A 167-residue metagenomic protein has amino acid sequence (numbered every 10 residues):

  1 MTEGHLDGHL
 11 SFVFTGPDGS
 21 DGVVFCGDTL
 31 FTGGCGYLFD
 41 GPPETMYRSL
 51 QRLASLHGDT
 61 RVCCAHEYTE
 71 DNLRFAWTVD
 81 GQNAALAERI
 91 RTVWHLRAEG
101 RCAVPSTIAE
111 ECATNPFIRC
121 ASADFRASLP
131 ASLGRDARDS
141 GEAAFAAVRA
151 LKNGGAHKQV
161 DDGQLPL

Functional and structural regions predicted by a protein language model:
M1-G19, S55: Core dinuclear metal-dependent hydrolase active-site scaffold
T2, D28, M46, H66 (+1 more regions): Divalent metal-coordination and catalytic microenvironments
G4-L6, P17, V23, T29-L30 (+2 more regions): Active-site metal-binding loops of divalent metal-dependent hydrolases
S11-F12, C35, L73: Active-site-flanking alpha-helical
T15-P17, F39-G41, A76-V79: Short, glycine/charged-enriched secondary-structure capping and boundary segments
V23-V24, V62: Hydrophobic "anchor" residues on beta-strands that sit immediately upstream of conserved functional sites
G41-R48: Charged helix-capping and loop-helix junction motifs
R48-R61, E70-L167: Accessory terminal helices/loops
